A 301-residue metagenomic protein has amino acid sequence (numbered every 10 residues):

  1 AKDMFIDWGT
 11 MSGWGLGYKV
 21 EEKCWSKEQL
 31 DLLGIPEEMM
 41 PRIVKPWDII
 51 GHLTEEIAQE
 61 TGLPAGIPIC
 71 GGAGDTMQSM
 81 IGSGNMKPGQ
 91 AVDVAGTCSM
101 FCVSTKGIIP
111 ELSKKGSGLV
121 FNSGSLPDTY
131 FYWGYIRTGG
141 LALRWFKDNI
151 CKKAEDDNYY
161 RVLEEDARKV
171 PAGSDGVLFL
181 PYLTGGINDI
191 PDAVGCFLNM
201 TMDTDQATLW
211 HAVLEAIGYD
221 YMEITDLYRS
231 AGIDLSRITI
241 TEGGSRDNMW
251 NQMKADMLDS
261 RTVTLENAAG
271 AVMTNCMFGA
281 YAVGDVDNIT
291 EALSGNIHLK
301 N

Functional and structural regions predicted by a protein language model:
A1, K27-L33, M40, A58-Q59 (+2 more regions): A short helix-loop
A1-A73, L143, D148, L180-P181 (+1 more regions): Gly/Ser/Thr-rich active-site cleft segment
K45-L53, A73, C98-S99, L235-M253: Glycine-rich phosphate-binding loops at beta-strand->alpha-helix junctions
G66-G82, Q90-V94, M100, F179-L180: Short glycine-aspartate micro-motif
Q78-G82, F131-Y132, I136-R137, R144-K147 (+4 more regions): Glycine-rich phosphate-binding/hydrolytic loop that grips phosphoryl groups
G82-P88, L227-R229, D256-M257, A280-V283: Alpha-helix C-terminal capping segments
L119-W133, N199, L258-T264, N296-N301: Short beta-alpha connecting loops at secondary-structure transitions that line or flank enzyme active sites
V170-N267: Activation-segment/catalytic-loop signature of the eukaryotic protein kinase fold
